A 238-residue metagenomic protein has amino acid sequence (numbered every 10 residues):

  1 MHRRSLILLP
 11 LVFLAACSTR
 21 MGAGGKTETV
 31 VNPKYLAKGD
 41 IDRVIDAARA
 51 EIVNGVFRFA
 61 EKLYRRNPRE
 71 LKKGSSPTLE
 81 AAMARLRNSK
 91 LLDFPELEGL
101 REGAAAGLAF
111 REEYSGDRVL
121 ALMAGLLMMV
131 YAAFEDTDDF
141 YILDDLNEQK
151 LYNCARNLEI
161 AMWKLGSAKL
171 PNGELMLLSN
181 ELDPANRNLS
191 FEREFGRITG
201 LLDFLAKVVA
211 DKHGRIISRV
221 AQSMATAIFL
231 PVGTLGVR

Functional and structural regions predicted by a protein language model:
H2, G25-L36, E181-L201, K212: Secondary-structure junction/capping motif
R3-I7: N-terminal export leaders
S18-A121: N-terminal Sec/ER secretory leader and immediately downstream segment of secreted/extracellular precursors
L63, N67, K90, V130 (+3 more regions): Short, flexible helical or helix-coil boundary motifs
G107-E192: Extended amphipathic alpha-helical interaction segments
S190-R238: A cross-kingdom marker for long, charged
